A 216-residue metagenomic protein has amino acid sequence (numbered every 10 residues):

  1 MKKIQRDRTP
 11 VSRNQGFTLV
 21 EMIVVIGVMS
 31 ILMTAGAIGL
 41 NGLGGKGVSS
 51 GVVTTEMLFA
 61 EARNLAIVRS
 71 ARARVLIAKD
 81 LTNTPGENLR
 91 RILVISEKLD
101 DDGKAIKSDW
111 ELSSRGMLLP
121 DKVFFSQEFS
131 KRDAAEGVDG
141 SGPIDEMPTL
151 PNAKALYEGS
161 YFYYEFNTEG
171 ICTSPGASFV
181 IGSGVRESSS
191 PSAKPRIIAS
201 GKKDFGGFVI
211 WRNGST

Functional and structural regions predicted by a protein language model:
K2-D7, N14-V20, T34-N64, V68 (+2 more regions): N-terminal helix-rich module
G27-V28: Residues within membrane-spanning alpha-helices of integral membrane proteins, especially the hydrophobic core/packing
